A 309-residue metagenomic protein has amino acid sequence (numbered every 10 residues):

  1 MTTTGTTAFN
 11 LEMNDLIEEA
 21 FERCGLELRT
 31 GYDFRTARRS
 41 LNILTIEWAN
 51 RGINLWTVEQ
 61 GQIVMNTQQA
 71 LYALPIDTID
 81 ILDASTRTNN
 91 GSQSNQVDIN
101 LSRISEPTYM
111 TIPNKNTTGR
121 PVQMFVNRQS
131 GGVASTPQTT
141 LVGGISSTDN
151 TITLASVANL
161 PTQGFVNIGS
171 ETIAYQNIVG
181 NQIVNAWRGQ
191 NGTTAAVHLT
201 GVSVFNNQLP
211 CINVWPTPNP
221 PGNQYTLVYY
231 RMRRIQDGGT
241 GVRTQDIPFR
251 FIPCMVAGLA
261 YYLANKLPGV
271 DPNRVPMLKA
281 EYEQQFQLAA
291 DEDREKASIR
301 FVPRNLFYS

Functional and structural regions predicted by a protein language model:
M1-T136, F205-S309: Glycine-enriched, solvent-exposed interface loops adjoining structured elements
L55-V64, I99-S102, Q129-N206: Autoprocessing Asn-cyclization modules and mimics
